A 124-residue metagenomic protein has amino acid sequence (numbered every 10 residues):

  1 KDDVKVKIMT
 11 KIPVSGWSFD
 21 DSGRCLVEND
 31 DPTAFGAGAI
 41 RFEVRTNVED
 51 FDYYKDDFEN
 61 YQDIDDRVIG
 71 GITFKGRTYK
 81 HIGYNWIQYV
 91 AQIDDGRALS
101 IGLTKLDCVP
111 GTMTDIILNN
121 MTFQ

Functional and structural regions predicted by a protein language model:
K1-D2, R97: Short, compositionally biased strand/turn segments that nucleate or flank brief secondary-structure elements
D2-Y53: Secretory pathway targeting signatures of secreted, lumenal, and periplasmic proteins
I12-W17, R97-Q124: Surface-exposed amphipathic alpha-helical segments
F19, V27-E28, G76, S100-G102: Short hydrophobic/aromatic-rich beta-strand segments that constitute the beta-sheet cores of beta-sandwich/beta-barrel
E28-A34, Y79-G83, A91, T104-L106: Secondary-structure transition/turn motif
G38-I40, I87, P110-T114: A short, polar/proline- and glycine-enriched secondary-structure boundary/capping micro-motif
R41-E43, T78, G102-C108: Second-shell loop/turn segments in exported
Y53-A98: Signature of long, low-cysteine stretches enriched in small and polar/charged residues
